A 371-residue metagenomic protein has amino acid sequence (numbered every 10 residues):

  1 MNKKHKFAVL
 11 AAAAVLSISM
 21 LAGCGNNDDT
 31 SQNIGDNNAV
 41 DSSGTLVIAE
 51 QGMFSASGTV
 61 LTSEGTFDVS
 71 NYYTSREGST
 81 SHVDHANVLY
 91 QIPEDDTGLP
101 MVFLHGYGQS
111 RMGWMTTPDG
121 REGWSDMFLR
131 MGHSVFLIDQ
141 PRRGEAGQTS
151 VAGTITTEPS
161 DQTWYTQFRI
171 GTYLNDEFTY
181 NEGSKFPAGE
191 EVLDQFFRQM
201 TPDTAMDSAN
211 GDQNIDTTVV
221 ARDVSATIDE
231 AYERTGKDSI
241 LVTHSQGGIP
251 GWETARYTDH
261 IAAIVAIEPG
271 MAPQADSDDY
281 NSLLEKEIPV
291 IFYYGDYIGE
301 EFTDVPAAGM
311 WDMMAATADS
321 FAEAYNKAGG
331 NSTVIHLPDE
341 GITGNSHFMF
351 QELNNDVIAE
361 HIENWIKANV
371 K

Functional and structural regions predicted by a protein language model:
S19-G23: C-terminal motif of bacterial Sec signal peptides marking the signal peptidase cleavage site
G35-D96: N-terminal cap/lid segment of alpha/beta-hydrolase-fold proteins
G98-G106: Short beta-strand element of the alpha/beta-hydrolase
H105-T117: Active-site glycine-rich loops that stabilize anionic/oxyanionic intermediates across multiple enzyme folds
R121-A146: Conserved alpha/beta-hydrolase
V219-S239: Conserved acidic catalytic loop of the alpha/beta-hydrolase fold
V242-G251: Gly/Ala-rich beta-loop-alpha elbow adjacent to hydrolase catalytic centers
A266-L337: The feature captures the conserved acid-bearing segment of alpha/beta-hydrolase catalytic domains
